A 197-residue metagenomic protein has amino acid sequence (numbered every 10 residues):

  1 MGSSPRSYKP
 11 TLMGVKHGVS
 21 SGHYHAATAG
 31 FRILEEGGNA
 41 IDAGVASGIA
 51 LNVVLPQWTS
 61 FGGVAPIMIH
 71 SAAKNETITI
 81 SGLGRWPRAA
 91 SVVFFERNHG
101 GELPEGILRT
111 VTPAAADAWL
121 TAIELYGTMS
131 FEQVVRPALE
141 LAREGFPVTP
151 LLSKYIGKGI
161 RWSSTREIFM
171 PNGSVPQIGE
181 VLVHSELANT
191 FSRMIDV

Functional and structural regions predicted by a protein language model:
M1-R32, A40-V197: Noncatalytic scaffold domains of N-terminal-nucleophile
